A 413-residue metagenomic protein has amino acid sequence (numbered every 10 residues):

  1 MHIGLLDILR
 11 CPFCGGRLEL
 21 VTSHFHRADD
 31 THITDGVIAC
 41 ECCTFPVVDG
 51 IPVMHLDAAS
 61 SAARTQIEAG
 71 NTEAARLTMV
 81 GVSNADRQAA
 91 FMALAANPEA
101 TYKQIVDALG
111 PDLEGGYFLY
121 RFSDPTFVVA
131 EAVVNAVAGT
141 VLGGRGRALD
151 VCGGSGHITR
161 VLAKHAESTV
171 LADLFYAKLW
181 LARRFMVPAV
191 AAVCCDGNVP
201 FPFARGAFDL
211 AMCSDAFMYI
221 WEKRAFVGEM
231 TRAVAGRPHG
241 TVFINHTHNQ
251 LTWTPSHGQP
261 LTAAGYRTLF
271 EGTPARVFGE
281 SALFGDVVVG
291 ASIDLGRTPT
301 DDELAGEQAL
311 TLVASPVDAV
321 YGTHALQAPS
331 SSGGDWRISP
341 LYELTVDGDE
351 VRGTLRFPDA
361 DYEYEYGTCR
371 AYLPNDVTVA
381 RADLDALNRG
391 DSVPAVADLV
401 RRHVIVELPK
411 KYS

Functional and structural regions predicted by a protein language model:
Q104-A108, Y117, R121-R145: Conserved alpha-helix/loop element of class I SAM-dependent methyltransferases that forms part of the SAM/SAH-binding
L149, G153-V199: Class I SAM-dependent methyltransferase SAM/SAH-binding core
N198-A211: A short acidic, Gly/Pro-enriched loop at the edge of an enzyme's catalytic core that lines a small-molecule cofactor
L210-E222: A short SAM/SAH-binding and catalytic strip from SAM-dependent methyltransferases
R224-P238: A short glycine-rich, Lys/Arg-flanked "PGG" loop and its adjoining helix->strand segment in the class I
G240-G265: Conserved class I S-adenosyl-L-methionine
G258-E280: Short alpha-helix
T311-S413: C-terminal lobe and adjacent flexible extensions of AdoMet/dcAdoMet transferase-like proteins
